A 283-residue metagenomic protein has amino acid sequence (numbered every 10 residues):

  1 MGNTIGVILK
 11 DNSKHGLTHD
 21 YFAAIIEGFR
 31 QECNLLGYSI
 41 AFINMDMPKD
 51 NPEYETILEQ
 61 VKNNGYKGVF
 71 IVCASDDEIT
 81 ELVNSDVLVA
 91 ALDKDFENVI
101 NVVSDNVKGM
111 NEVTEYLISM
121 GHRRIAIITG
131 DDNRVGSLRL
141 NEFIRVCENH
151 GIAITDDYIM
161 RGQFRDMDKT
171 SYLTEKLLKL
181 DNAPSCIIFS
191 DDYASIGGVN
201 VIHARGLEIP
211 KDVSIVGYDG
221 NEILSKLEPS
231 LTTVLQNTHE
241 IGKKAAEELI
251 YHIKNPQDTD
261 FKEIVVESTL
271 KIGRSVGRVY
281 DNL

Functional and structural regions predicted by a protein language model:
M1, G65-Y66, G121, T155 (+3 more regions): Short loop/turn motifs at secondary-structure junctions
N3-E115, S119, L178-K179: Alpha-helical recognition/docking segments in bacterial nutrient-uptake and carbohydrate-utilization systems
I5, F29, Y116-L117, F143 (+3 more regions): Residue-level signal for nonpolar/aromatic packing positions in well-ordered secondary structure
G6-V7, N63-V72, A126-T129, D181-D191 (+1 more regions): Periplasmic-binding protein-like
D11-A24, F42-N51, V102-E112, I128-L173 (+4 more regions): Hinge/beta->alpha junction and helix N-cap segments in small-molecule ligand-binding domains
E175-L283: Flexible loop/turn connectors
